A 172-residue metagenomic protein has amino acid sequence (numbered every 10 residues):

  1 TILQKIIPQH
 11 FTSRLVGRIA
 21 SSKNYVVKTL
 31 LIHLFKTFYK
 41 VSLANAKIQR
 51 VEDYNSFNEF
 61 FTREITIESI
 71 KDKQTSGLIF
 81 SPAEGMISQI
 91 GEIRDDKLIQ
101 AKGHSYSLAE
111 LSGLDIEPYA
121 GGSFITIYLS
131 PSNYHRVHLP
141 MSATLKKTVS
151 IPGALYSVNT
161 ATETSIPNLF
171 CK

Functional and structural regions predicted by a protein language model:
T1-K172: Non-catalytic terminal segments and appended small domains
